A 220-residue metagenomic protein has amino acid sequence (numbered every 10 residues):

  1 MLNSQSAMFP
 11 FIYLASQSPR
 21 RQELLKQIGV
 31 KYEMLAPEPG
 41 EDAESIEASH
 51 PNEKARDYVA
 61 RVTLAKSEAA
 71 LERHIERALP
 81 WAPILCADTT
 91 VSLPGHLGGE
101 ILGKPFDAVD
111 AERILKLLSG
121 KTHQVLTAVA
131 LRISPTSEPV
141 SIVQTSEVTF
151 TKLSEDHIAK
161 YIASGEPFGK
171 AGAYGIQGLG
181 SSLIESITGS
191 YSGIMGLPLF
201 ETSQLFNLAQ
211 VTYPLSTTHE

Functional and structural regions predicted by a protein language model:
M1-P83, L93, L97, N207-E220: N-terminal polybasic phosphate/anion-binding patch
L2-V30, K121, T136, T145-E220: GST superfamily/GST-like fold recognition
L25, T63, D88, A111 (+2 more regions): Residue-level signal for inorganic ion chemistry
P83, T89-H123, F150: Active-site-adjacent loop/tail segments of enzyme domains
L85-A87, A128-A130, Q177: Short beta-strand segments
S92-L93, A130-S134, I184-E185: Short beta-strand-to-turn element immediately C-terminal to the catalytic PLP-Schiff-base lysine in fold type I
A108, R113-K116, G120, A128-S141 (+1 more regions): Anionic-ligand binding region
